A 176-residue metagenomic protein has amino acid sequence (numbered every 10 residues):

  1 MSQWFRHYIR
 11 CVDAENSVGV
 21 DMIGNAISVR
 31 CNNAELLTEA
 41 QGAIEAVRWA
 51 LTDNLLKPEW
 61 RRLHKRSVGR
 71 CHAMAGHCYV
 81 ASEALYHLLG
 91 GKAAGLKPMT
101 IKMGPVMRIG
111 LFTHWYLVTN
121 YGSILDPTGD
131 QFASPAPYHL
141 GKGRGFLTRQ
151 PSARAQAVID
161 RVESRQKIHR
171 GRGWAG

Functional and structural regions predicted by a protein language model:
S2-G176: A structural boundary/capping signal
